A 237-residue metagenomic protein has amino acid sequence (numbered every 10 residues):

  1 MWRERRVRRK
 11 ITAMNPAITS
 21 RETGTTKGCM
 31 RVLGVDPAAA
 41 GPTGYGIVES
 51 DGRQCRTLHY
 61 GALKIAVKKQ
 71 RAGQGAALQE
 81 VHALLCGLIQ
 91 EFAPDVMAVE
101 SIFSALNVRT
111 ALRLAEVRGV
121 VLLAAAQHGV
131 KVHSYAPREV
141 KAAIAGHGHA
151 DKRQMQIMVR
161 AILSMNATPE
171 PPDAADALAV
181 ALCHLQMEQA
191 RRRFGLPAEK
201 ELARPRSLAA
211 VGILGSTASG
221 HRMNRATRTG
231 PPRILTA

Functional and structural regions predicted by a protein language model:
W2-A237: Phosphate- and other anionic-substrate recognition elements at nucleic-acid/protein interfaces
